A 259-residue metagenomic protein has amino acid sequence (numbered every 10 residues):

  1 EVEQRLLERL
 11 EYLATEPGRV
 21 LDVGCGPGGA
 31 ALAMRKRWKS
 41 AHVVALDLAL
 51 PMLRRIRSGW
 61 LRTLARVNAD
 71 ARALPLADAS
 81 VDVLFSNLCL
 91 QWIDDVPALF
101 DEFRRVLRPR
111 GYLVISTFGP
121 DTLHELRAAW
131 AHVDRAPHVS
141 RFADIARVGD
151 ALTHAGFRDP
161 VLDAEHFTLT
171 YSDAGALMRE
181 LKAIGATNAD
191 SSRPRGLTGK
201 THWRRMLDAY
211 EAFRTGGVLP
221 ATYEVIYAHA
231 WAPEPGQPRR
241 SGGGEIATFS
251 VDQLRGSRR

Functional and structural regions predicted by a protein language model:
E1-G18, L32-A33: Conserved alpha-helix/loop element of class I SAM-dependent methyltransferases that forms part of the SAM/SAH-binding
G18-L74, A98: Class I SAM-dependent methyltransferase SAM/SAH-binding core
R72-V83: A short acidic, Gly/Pro-enriched loop at the edge of an enzyme's catalytic core that lines a small-molecule cofactor
D82-P97: A short SAM/SAH-binding and catalytic strip from SAM-dependent methyltransferases
P97-P109: A short glycine-rich, Lys/Arg-flanked "PGG" loop and its adjoining helix->strand segment in the class I
R110-A176, E180-G199: Conserved catalytic/acceptor-binding region of the Class I
A176-R259: C-terminal lobe and adjacent flexible extensions of AdoMet/dcAdoMet transferase-like proteins
